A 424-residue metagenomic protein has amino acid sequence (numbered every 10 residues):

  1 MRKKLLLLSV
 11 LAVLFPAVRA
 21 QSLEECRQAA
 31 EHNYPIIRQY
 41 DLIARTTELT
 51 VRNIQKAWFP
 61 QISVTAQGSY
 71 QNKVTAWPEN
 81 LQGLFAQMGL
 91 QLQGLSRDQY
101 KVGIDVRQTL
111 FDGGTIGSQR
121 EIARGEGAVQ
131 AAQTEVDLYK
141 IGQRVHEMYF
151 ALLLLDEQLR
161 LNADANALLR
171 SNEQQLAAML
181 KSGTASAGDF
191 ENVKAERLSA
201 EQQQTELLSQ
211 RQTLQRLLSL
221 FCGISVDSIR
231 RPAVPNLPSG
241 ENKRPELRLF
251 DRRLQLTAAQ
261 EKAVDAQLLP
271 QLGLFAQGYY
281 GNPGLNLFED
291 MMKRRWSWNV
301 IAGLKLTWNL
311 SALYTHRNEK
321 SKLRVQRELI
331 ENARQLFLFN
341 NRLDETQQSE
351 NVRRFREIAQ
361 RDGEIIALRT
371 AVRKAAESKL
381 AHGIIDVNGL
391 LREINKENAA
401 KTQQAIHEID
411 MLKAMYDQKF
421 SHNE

Functional and structural regions predicted by a protein language model:
K4-L14: Sec-dependent N-terminal signal peptides
L11, V18-S63, Q67-K73, T184-S186 (+3 more regions): Bacterial Sec-pathway N-terminal export signals of envelope proteins
E25, L49, T134-R248, Q255 (+3 more regions): Periplasmic alpha-helical coiled-coil/stalk elements that build and connect Gram-negative outer-membrane
R38-L42, Q55, L110-L138, G188 (+5 more regions): Sec/SRP-type N-terminal targeting helices
T65-D105, F275-L310: Small/polar, glycine/serine/threonine/aspartate-rich low-complexity segments that form flexible
E196-G223, A367-E424: Short segments within alpha-helical structural elements
